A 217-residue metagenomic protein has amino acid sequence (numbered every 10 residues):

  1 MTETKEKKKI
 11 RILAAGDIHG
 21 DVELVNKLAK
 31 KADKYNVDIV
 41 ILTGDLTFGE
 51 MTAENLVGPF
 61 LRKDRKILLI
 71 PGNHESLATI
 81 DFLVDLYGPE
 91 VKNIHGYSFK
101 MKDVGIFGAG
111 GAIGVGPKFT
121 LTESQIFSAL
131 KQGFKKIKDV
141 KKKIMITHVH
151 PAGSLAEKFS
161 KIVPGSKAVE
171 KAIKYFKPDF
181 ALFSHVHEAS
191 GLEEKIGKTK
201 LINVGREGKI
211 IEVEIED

Functional and structural regions predicted by a protein language model:
E3-K9, S98-K102, P117-S124, K167-F176 (+2 more regions): Binuclear metal-dependent phosphoesterase catalytic core
K9-H19, D103-A112, I144-H148, K200-G205: Active-site-proximal beta-strand elements of phosphoester/diester hydrolases
I12, I39, L68, K142-I144 (+1 more regions): Short, Asp-centered acidic motifs that coordinate Mg2+ and/or phosphate in catalytic or ligand-binding sites
A15, G20-M101, V204-E207: Core catalytic region of metal-dependent phosphoesterases/phosphodiesterases, especially metallo-beta-lactamase-like
D17, V40, D45, G72 (+6 more regions): Divalent metal-coordination and catalytic microenvironments
H19-E23, T47-M51, N73-I80, K100 (+4 more regions): Active-site environment of divalent metal-dependent phosphoester hydrolases
P59-D64, I137-D139, I173-F176, I196: Short, conserved loop/helix-junction motifs that constitute active-site signature segments in enzyme catalytic cores
E75-G165: Conserved catalytic scaffold of divalent metal-dependent phosphoesterases
